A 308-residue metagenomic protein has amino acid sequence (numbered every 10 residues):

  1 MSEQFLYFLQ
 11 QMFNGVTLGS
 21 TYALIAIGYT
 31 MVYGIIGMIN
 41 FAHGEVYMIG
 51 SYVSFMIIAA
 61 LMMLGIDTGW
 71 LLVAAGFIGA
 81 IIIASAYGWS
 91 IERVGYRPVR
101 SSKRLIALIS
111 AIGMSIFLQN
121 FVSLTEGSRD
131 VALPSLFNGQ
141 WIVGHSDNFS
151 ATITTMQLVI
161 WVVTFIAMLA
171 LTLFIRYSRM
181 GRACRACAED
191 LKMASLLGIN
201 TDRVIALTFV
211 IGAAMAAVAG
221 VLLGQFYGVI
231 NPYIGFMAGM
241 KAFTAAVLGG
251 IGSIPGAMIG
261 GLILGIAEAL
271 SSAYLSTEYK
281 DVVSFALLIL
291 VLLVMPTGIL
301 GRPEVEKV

Functional and structural regions predicted by a protein language model:
M1-A26, V53, L64-G76, S102-I106 (+2 more regions): Membrane-interfacial amphipathic/re-entrant helices at transmembrane-helix boundaries
E3-T21, S128, I153, F174-R179 (+2 more regions): Inter-helical junctions in multi-pass inner-membrane proteins, predominant in energy-converting antiporter-like
F8-I57, S90, V94-I106, L248-I254: Single transmembrane alpha-helix segments in multi-pass membrane proteins
L18, F149-I230, I254-I259: Helix-loop-helix "hairpin" substructures at the membrane interface of multi-pass membrane proteins
G34-A42, A86-A132, F174-G181, F236-G239 (+2 more regions): Short loop segments and helix-boundary regions at transmembrane helix junctions of multi-pass inner-membrane proteins
I35-M38, A42-S90, S150: Membrane-embedded helix boundary and interhelical linker motif in transport proteins
L64-M114, F121, I259-L264, E268 (+1 more regions): Alpha-helical transmembrane segments within multi-pass membrane transporters and channels
P98-V99, A107-Y177, V204-L207, L270 (+4 more regions): Transmembrane helix-bundle core of multi-pass membrane transporters and related energy-transducing complexes
